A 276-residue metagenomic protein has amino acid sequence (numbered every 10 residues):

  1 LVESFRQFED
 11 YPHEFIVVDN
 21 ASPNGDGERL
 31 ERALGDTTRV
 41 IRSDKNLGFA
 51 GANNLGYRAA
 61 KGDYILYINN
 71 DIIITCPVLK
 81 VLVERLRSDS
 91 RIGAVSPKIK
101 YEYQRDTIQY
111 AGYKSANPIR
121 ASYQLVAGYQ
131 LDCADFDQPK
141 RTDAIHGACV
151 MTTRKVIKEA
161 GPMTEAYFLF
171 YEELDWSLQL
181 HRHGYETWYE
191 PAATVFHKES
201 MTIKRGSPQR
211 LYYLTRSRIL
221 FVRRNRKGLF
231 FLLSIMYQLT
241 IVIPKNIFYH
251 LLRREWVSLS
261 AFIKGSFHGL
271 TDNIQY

Functional and structural regions predicted by a protein language model:
E3-P12: Short, acidic, metal-binding catalytic loop of nucleotide-sugar glycosyltransferases
Y11, D19-E28, K45: A conserved acidic beta->alpha catalytic loop
N24-G25, I72-R85: Acidic donor-binding/catalytic loop of UDP-sugar-dependent glycosyltransferases, especially processive GT2
S43-A60: Glycine-rich, basic loop-to-helix element that forms the pyrophosphate-binding segment of sugar-nucleotide handling
G51-N54, K80-G161, A166, L174: Acidic/His-rich active-site region of diverse nucleotide-sugar glycosyltransferases
I65: Short aromatic/hydrophobic "clamp" motif used to bind/position activated sugar donors
V156-F168, L174-F196: Catalytic donor-sugar/metal-binding loop of nucleotide-sugar-dependent glycosyltransferases
Q209-S217, G228-Y276: Non-catalytic, C-terminal membrane-associated alpha-helical segments of glycosyltransferases
